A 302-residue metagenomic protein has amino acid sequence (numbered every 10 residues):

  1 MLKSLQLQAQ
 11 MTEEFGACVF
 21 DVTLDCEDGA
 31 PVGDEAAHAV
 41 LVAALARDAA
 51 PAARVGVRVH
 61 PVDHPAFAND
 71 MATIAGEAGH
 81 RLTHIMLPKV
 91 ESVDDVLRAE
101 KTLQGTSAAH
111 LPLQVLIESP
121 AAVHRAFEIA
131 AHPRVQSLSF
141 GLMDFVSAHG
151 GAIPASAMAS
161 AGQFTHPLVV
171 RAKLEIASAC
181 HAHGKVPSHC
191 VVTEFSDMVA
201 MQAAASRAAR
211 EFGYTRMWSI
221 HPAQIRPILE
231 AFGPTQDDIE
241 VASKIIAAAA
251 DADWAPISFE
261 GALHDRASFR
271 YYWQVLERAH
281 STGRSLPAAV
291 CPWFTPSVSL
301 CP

Functional and structural regions predicted by a protein language model:
M1-P302: Expand to "…catalyze enediolate/carbanion chemistry for C-C bond making/breaking, isomerization, decarboxylation
